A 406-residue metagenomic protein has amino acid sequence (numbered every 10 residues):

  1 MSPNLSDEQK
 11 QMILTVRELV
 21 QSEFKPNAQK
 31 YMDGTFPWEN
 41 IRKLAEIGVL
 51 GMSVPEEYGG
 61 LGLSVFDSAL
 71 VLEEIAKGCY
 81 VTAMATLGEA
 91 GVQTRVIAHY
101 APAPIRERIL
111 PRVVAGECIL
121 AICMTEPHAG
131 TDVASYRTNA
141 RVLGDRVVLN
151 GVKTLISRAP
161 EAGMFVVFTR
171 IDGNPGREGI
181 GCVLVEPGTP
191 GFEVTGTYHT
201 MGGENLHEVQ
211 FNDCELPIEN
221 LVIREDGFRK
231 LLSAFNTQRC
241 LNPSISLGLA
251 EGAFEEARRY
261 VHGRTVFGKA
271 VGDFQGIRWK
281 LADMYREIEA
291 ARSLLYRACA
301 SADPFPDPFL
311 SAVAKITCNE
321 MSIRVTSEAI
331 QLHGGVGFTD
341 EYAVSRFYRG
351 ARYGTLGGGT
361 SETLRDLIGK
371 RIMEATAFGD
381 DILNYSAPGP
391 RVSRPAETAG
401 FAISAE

Functional and structural regions predicted by a protein language model:
M1-C79, A85-G88, Y100-I105, R112-E117 (+5 more regions): Alpha-helical interface subdomain recognition
G48, L72-A76, T169, V185-T189 (+1 more regions): Short Ser/Thr-interspersed hydrophobic loop/turn segments at strand-loop and sheet-helix junctions that line or gate
G88-T94: Short, conserved phosphate-binding/catalytic loop or strand-edge motifs used in phosphoryl-/nucleotidyl-transfer
T94-Y100, I122, A134: Flexible, glycine-rich active-site loops centered on histidine and acidic residues that chelate a metal or position
V113, H128-T131, L155-R158, I171-N174 (+1 more regions): Short Gly/Pro-enriched turn/cap motifs at secondary-structure boundaries
G116-M124: A short, Trp-centered hydrophobic/proline-enriched beta-strand micro-motif
S135, G188-E215, L221: Flexible, small-/acidic-enriched active-site or ligand-binding loops
R137, R146, N150-E193: A short core secondary-structure module
